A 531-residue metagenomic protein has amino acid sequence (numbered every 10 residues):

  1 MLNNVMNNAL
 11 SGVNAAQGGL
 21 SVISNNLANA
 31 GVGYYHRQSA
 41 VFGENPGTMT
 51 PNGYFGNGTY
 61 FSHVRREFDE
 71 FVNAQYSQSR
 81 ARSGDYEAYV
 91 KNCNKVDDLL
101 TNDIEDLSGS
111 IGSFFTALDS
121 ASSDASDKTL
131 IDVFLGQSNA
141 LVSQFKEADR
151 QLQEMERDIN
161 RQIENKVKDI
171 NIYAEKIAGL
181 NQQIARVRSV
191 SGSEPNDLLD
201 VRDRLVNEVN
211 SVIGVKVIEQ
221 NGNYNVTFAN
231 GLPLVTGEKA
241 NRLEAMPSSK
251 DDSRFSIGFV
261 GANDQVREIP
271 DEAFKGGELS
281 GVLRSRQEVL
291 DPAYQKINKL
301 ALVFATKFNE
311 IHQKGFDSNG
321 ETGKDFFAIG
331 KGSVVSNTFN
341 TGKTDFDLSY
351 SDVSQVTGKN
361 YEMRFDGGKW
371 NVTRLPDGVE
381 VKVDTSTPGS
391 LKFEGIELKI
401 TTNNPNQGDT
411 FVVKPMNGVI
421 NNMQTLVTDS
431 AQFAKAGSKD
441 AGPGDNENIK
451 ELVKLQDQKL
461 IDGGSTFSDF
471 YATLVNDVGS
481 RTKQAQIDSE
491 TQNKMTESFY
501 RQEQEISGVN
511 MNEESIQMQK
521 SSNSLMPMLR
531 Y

Functional and structural regions predicted by a protein language model:
M1-Y531: S/T-rich, low-complexity, solvent-exposed segments of bacterial secretion/appendage proteins
